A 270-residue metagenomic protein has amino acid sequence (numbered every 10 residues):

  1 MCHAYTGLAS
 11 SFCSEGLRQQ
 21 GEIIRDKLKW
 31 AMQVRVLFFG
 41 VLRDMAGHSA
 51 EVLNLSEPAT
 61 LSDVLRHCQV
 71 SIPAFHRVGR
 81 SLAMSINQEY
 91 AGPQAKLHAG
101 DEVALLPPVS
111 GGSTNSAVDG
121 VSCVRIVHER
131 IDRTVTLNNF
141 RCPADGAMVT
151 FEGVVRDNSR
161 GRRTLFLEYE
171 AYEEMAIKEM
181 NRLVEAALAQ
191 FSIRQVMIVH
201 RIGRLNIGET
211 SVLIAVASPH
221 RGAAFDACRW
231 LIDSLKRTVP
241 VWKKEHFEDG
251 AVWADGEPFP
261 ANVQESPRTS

Functional and structural regions predicted by a protein language model:
A4-T6: Short hydrophobic alpha-helical segments enriched in small aliphatic residues
F12, R18-Q20: Compositionally biased low-complexity segments, especially N-terminal hydrophobic helices that form the hydrophobic
G21-D119: Ubiquitin-like/PB1-type beta-grasp interaction modules and other compact soluble beta-rich domains
R35-F39, R43-M45, E102-P108, T114-S211 (+1 more regions): N-terminal, polar/charged subdomain of small-to-medium soluble alpha/beta proteins
